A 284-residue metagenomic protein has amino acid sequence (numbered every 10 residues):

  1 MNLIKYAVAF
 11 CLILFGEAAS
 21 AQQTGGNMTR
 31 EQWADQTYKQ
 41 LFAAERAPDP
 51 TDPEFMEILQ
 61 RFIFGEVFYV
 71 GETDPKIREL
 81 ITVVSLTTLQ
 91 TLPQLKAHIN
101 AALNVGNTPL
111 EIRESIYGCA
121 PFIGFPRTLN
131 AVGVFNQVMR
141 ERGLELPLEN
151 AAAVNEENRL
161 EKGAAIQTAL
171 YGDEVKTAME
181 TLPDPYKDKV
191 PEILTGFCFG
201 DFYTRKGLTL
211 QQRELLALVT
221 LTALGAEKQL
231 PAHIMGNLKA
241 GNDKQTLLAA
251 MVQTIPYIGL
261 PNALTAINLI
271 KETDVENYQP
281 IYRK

Functional and structural regions predicted by a protein language model:
N2-A9: Sec-dependent signal peptide recognition, specifically the positively charged N-region followed immediately by
Q22-K76, T128-L210, A232, K239 (+2 more regions): Acidic, glycine/proline-rich low-complexity segments that act as flexible tails and inter-domain linkers
D74, Q90-R113, Y117, P126-R140 (+2 more regions): Extended intrinsically disordered, low-complexity coil regions enriched in Ser, Thr, Gly, Ala and often Pro
I77-L86, S115-I116, Q212-L221, A250-T254: Short, structured motif recognition centered on aromatic/hydrophobic residues
P121, Q253-P256: Helix-rich C-terminal or lid/interface subdomains of diverse kinases
K206, V219-L224, N237: Short, glycine/charged-rich beta-strand-loop motifs at protein surfaces that mediate ligand recognition and catalysis
